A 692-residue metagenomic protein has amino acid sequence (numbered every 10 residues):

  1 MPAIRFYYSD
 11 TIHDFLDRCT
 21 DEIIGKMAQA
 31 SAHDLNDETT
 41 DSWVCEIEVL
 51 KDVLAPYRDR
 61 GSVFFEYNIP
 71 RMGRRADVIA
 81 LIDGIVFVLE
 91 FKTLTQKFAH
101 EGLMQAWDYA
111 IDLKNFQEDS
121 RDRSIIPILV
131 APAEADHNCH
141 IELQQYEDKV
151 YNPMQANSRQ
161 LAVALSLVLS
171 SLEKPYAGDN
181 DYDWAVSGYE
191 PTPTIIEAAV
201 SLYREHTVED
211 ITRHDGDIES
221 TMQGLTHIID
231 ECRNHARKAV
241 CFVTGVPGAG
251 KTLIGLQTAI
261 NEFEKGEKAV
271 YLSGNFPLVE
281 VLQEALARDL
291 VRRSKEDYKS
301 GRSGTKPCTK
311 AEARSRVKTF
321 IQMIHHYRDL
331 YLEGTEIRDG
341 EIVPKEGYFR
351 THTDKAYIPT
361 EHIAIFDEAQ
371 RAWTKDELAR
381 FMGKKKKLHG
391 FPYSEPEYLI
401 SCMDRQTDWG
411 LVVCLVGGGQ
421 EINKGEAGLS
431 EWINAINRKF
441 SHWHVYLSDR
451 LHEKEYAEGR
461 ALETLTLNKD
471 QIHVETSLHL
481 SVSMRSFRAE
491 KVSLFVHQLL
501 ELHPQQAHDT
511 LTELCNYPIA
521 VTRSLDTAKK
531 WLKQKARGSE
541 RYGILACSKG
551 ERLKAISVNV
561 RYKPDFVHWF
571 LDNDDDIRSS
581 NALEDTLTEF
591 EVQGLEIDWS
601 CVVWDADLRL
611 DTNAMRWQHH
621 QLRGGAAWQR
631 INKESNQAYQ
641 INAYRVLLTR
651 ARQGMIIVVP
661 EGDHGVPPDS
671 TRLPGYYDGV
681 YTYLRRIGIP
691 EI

Functional and structural regions predicted by a protein language model:
M1-Y189: Accessory nucleic-acid engagement/destabilization modules that flank
V63-R74, R314-T335, I342-T353, S548 (+1 more regions): Conserved helicase core region in the C-terminal RecA-like lobe
I195, E209-A239: N-terminal pre-P-loop "Q-motif" helix
K251: Conserved lysine of the Walker
G255, I422-E426, H452-L610: Conserved helicase/translocase motor-coupling segment
K310-M403, E584-T588: Conserved RecA-like ASCE ATPase "motif II neighborhood" in helicase/translocase motors
I365-E463: Signature of the SF2 helicase/ATPase Hel1-core->accessory helical subdomain module
L411, A582-I692: C-terminal accessory regions
